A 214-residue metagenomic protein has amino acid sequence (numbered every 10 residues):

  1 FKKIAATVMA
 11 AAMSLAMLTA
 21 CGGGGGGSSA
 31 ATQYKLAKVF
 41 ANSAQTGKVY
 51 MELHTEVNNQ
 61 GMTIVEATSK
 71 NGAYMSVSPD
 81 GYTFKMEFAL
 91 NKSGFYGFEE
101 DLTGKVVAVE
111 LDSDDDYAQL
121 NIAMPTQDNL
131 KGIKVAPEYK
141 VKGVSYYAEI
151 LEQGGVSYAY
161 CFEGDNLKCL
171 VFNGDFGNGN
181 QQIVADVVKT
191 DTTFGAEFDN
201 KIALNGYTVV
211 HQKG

Functional and structural regions predicted by a protein language model:
F1-V8: Bacterial N-terminal signal peptides that target proteins for export
A20-G72, T192-G214: N-terminal leader/targeting segments and the immediate start of mature chains
Y34, G104-L111, Y146, Y207: Tryptophan-centered short beta-strand motifs
K38-N42, T63-S69, M86-A89, G132-K140 (+1 more regions): Short, exposed beta-strand/loop patches in secreted or surface proteins that constitute
N58-A123, S157, D175-D186: An acidic-aromatic
M75-M86, Y96, Y139-T208: Gly/Pro-enriched, hydrophobic low-complexity segments that function as extracytoplasmic propeptides/linkers
S113-G143: Secreted/surface-exposed cysteine- and glycine-rich disulfide frameworks
